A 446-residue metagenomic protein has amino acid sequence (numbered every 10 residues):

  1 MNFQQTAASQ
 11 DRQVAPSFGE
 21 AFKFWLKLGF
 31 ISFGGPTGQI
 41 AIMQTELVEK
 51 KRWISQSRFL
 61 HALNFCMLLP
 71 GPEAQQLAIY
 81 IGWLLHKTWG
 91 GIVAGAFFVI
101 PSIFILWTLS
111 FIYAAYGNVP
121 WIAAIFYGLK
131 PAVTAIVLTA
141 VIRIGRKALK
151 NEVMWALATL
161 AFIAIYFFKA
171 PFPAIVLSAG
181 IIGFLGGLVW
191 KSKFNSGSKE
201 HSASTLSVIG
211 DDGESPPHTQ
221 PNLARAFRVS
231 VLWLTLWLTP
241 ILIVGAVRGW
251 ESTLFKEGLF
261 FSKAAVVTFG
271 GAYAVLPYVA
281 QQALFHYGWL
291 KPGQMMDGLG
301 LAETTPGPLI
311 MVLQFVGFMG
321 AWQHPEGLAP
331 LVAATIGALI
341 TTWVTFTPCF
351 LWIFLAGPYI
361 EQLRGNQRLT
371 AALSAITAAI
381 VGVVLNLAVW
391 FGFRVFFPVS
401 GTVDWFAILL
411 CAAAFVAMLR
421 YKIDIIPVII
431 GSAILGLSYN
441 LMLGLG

Functional and structural regions predicted by a protein language model:
M1-L69, Y80-T305, L309-G446: Multi-pass membrane proteins that catalyze or facilitate reactions on polyprenyl-/lipid-phosphate substrates and their
